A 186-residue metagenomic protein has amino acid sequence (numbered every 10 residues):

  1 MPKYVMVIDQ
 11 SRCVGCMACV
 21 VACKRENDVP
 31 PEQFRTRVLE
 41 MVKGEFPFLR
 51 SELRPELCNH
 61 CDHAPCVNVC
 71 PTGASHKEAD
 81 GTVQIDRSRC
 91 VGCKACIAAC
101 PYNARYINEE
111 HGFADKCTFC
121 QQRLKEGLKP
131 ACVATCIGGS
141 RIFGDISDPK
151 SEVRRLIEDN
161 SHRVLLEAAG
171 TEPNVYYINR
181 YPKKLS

Functional and structural regions predicted by a protein language model:
M1-S186: Non-ligating segments of multi-cofactor redox enzymes
